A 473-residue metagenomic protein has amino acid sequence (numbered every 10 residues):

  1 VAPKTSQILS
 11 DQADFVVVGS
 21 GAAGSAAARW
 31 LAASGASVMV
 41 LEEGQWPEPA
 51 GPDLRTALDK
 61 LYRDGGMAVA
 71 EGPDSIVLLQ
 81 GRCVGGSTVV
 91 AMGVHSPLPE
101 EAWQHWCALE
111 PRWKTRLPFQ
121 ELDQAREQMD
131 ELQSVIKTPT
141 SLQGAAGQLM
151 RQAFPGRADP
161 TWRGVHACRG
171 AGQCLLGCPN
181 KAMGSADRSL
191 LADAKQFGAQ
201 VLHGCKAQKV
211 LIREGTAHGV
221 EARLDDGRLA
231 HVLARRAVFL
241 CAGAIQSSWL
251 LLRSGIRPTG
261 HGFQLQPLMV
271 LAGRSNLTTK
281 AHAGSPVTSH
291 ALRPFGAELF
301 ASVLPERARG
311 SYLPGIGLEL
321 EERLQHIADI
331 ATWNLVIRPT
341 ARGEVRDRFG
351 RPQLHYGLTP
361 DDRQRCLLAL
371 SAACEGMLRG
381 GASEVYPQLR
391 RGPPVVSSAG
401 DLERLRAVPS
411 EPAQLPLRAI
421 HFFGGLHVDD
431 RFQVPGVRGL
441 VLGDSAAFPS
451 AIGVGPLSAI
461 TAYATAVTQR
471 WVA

Functional and structural regions predicted by a protein language model:
V1-F15, A33-S34, G72: Extreme N-terminal leader/targeting segments of oxidoreductases
F15-V40: N-terminal Rossmann-like FAD-binding beta1-loop-alpha1 element of flavoenzymes
W30-A33, S37, G44-P49, C83 (+7 more regions): Glycine-rich loop(s) and the adjacent beta-strand/alpha-helix scaffold that form part
A36, E43-E101, A145-M150: N-terminal FAD cofactor-binding segment of flavoenzymes
V84, T88-G170, G357, D361: Rossmann-like flavin
A91, I256-M377, S410-F422, P435 (+1 more regions): FAD cofactor-binding and catalytic pocket of flavoenzymes
A167-C174, K209-R213, A382-A451, L457: A glycine-rich dinucleotide-binding beta-alpha-beta segment and adjacent secondary-structure elements that constitute
G172-R236: Helical element adjacent to the flavin cofactor pocket in flavoenzyme catalytic cores
